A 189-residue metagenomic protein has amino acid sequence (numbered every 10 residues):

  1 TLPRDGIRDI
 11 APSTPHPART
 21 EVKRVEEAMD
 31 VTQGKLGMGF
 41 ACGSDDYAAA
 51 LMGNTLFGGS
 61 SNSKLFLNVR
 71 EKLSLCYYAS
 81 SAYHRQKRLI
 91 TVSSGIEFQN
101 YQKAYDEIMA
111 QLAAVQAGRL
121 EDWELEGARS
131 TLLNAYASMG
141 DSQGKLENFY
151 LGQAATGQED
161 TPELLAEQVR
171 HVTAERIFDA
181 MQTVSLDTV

Functional and structural regions predicted by a protein language model:
L2, S60, L73, L112-R119 (+5 more regions): Conserved NTP-handling cores and scaffolds of large molecular machines
L2-D46, T55-D106, L164-D187: Non-catalytic beta-strand/loop surface segments
I7-T20, A110-M139: Acidic/histidine-enriched alpha-helical segments
D45-Y47, G118-R119: Short, glycine- and charge-enriched coil/turn segments that flank and shape catalytic ligand pockets
R129-V189: C-terminal regions of mature proteins
